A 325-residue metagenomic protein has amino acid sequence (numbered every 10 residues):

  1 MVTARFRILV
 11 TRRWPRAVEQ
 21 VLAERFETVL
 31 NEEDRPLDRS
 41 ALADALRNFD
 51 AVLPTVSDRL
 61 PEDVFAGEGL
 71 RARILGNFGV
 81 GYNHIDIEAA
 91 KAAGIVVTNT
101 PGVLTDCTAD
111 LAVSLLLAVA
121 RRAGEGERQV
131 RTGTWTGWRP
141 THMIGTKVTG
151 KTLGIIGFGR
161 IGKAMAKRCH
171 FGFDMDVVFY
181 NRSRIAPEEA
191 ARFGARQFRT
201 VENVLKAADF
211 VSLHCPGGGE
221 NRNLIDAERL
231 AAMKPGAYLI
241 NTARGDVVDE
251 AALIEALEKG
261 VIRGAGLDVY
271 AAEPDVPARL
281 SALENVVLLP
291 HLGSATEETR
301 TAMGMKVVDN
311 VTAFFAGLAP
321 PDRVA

Functional and structural regions predicted by a protein language model:
M1-T98, K206, D226: An N-terminal-biased, well-structured beta-alpha scaffold segment characteristic of Rossmann-like dinucleotide-binding
T11, I155-G157: Conserved N-terminal Rossmann-fold NAD(P)-binding element of oxidoreductases
T11, T55, F78, L115 (+2 more regions): Short, well-ordered coil/turn residues at beta-beta hairpins and beta-strand->alpha-helix junctions within
W14, R182-S183: Residues in the short beta-alpha loop(s) of Rossmann-like NAD(P)-binding domains
L60-V64, M175, S183-R279: Rossmann-like adenosine-cofactor binding region
V97, G236-A325: Rossmann-like dinucleotide-binding domain for NAD(H)/NADP(H)
P101-T152, A164-G172, P187: Phosphate-binding beta-alpha-beta segment of Rossmann-like dinucleotide-binding domains, i.e., the NAD(P)
I161: Hydrophobic/small residue at the entry helix of a nucleotide-binding pocket
